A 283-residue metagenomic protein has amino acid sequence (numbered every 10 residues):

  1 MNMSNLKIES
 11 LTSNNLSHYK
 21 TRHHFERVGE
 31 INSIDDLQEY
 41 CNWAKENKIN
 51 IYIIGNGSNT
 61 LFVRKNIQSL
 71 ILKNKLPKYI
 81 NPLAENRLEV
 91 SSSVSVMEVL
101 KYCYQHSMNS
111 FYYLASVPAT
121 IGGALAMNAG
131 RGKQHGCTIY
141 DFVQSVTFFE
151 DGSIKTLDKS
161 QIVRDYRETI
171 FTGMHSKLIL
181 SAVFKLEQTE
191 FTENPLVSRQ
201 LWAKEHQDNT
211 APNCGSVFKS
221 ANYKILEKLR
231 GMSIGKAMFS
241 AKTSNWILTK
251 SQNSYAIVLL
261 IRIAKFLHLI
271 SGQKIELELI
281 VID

Functional and structural regions predicted by a protein language model:
M1-A124, R131: Anion-binding (especially nucleotide phosphate/pyrophosphate-binding) glycine-rich loop and adjoining beta-alpha core
N15, T60, F149, I154-D283: Phosphate/pyrophosphate- and phosphate-bearing ligand-binding catalytic cores of soluble enzymes
N32-D35, V94-E98, D141, N213 (+2 more regions): Conserved active-site and cofactor/substrate-binding residues in soluble primary-metabolism enzymes
N47, I54-N56, D141-F142, P212 (+1 more regions): Short, basic and Ser/Thr-rich N-terminal targeting/leader segments
L70, N86-L88, N109-Y113, G123 (+4 more regions): Generic beta-strand structural signal
G122-H135, Q161, L186: Core subunits and conserved enzymes of cellular information-processing and envelope-translocation systems across
A129-D158, Y166: Glycine-rich, mobile lid/loop segments that gate access to catalytic sites or pores
